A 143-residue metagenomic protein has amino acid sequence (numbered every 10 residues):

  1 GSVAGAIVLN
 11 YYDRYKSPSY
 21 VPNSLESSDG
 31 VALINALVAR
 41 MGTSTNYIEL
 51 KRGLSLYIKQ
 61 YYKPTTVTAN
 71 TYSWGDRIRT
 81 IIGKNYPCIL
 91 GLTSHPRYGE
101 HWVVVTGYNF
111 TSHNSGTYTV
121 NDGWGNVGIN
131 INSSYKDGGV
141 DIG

Functional and structural regions predicted by a protein language model:
G1-V31: Active-site nucleophile-adjacent alpha helix/oxyanion-hole segment immediately C-terminal to the catalytic cysteine
S24-G143: Conserved active-site-adjacent core of cysteine acyl-enzyme catalytic domains
